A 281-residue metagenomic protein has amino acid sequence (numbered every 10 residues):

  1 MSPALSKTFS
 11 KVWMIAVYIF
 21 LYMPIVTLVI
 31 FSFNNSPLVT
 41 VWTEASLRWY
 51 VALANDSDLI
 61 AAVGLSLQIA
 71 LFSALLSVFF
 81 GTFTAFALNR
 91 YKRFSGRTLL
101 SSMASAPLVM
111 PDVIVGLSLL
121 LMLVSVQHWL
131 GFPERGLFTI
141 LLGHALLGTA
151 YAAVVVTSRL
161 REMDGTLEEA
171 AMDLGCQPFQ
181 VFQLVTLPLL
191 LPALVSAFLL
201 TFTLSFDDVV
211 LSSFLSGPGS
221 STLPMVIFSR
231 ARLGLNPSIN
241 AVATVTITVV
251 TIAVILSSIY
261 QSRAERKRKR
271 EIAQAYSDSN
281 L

Functional and structural regions predicted by a protein language model:
M1-K7, F72-A104, V124-S125, G165 (+1 more regions): Transmembrane-helix boundary motif in ABC transporter permease subunits
S2-S6, Y50-L59, F206-Y260: Interhelical loop and adjacent transmembrane-helix boundary motif in polytopic membrane transport permeases
S2-V12, V17, K92, T157-M172 (+2 more regions): C-terminal transmembrane helix and the adjacent membrane-cytosol boundary/short C-terminal tail of inner/organellar
S6, P37-S73, R93, S229-L233: Periplasmic/extracellular loop-to-transmembrane helix junction in inner-membrane transport proteins
W13, Y18-I25, A153-T157, M163-D164 (+1 more regions): Transmembrane alpha-helices
M23-S57, M122, S213-P218: Short membrane-interfacial helix/loop motifs at transmembrane-helix boundaries
L38-T43, L47, V113-L147, F179 (+1 more regions): Membrane-interfacial helix termini and adjacent extracytoplasmic/periplasmic loops of multi-pass transporters
A61-Q68, M122-Y151, A193, F198 (+1 more regions): Loop-to-helix entry region at the N-terminal start of transmembrane alpha-helices in multi-pass membrane transporters
